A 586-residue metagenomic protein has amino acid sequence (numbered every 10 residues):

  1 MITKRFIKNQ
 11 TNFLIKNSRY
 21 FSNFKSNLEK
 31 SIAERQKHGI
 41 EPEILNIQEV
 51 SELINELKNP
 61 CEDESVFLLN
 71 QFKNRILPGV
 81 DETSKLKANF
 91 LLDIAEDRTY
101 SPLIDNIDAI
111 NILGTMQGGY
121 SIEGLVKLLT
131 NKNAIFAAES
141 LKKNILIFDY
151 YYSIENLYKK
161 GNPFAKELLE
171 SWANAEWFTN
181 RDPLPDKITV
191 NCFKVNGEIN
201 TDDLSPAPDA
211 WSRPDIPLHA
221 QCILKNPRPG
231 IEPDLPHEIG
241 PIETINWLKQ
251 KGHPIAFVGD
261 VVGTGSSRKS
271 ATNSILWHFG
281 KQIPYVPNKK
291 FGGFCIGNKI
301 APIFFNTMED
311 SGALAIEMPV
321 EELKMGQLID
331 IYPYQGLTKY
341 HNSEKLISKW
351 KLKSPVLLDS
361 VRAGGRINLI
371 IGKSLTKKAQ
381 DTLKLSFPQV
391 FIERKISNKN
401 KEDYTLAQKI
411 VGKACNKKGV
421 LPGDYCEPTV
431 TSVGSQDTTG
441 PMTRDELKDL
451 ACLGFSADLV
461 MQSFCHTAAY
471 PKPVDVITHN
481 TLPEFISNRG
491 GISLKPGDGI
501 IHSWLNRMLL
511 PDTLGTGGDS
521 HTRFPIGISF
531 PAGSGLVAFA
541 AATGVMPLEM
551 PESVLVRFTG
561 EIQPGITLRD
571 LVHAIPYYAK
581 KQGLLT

Functional and structural regions predicted by a protein language model:
M1-N23: N-terminal mitochondrial targeting presequence
I15-K30, L346, W350-L352: Short, 15-30-residue, compositionally biased linear elements with alpha-helical propensity or flexible coil
R19, N23-S26, I44, Q48 (+5 more regions): Alpha-helix boundary/N-cap detector
F24-I54, N59, L357-I370: Amphipathic alpha-helical packing elements
I40-E43, S65-E82, E96, L103-Q117 (+3 more regions): Structural detector for internal amphipathic alpha-helices that build alpha-solenoid repeat scaffolds
I47-I54, P78-D97, Q117-L129, I147-Y158: Amphipathic alpha-helical scaffolding segments comprising HEAT/armadillo-like alpha-solenoid repeats
L57-P60, I94-P102: Helix-loop junctions that connect tandem helical modules in alpha-solenoid scaffolds
S121, L125-L129, N133-T586: Fe-S-dependent hydro-lyases/dehydratases of central metabolism
